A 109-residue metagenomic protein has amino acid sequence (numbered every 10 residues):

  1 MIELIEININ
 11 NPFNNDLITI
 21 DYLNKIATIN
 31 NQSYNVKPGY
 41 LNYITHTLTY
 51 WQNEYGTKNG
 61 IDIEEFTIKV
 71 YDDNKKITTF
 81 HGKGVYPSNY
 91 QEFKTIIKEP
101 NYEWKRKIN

Functional and structural regions predicted by a protein language model:
M1-N10, L23-I26, Q32-N35, W51-N109: Short, well-ordered, aromatic-rich surface patches in folded extracellular/luminal domains
P12-L17: Short N-terminal binding/cap micro-motifs at the start of the first secondary-structure element
T19-D21: Well-ordered beta-strand positions
K37-T45: Long, charged/polar, surface-exposed segments that mediate recognition or autoinhibition
H46-Y50: Generic short beta-strand segments
